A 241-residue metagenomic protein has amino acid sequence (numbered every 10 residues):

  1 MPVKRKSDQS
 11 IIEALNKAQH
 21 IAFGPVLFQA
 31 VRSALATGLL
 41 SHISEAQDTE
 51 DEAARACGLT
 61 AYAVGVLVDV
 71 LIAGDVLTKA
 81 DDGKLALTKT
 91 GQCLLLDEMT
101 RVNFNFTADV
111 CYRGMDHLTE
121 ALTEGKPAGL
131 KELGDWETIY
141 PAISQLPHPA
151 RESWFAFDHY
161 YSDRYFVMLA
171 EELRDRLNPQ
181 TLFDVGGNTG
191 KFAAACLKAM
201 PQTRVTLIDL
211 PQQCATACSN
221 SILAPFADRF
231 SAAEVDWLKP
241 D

Functional and structural regions predicted by a protein language model:
M1-I11, D51: Basic/polar N-terminal segments that are highly enriched at the extreme N-terminus, encompassing both cleavable
K4-R5, L15-A36, S41-H42, Y62-Q180: Conserved Class I S-adenosyl-L-methionine-dependent methyltransferase catalytic core
A46-A56: Short acidic, hydrophobic short linear motifs in intrinsically disordered regions
F183, G190-K239: Class I SAM-dependent methyltransferase SAM/SAH-binding core
